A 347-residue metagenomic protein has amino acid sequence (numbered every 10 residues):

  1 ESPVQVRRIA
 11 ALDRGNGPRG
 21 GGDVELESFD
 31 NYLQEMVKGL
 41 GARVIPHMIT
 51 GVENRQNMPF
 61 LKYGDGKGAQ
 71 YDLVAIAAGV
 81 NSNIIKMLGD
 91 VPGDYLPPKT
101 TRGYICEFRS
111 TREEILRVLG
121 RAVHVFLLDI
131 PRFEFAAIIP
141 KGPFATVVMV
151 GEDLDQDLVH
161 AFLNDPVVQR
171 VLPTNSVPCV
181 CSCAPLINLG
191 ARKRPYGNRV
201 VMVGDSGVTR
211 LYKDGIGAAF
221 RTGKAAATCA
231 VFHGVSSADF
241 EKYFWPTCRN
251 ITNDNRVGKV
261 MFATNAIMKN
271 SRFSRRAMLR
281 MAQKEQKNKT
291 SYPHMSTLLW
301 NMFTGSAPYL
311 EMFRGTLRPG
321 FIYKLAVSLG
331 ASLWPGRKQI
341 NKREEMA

Functional and structural regions predicted by a protein language model:
E1-Y32: A conserved beta-strand/loop capping segment in the N-terminal third of enzymes that catalyze redox or closely related
S28, Y32, G79, A218-A225: Short amphipathic alpha-helical face segments that pack within enzyme cores and frequently flank/anchor catalytic
N31, E35-G39, K242: Replace "anionic and nucleotidyl ligands
M36-P173, T209: Predominantly flavin-linked oxidoreductase catalytic cores and closely associated redox partners
G51, G68, D153-A230, V235-A238: FAD/FMN-dependent oxidoreductases across multiple families
D129-F133, I139-A161, V167-G190, G197-N198 (+1 more regions): Mobile, glycine/GP-rich and aromatic-enriched active-site lid/loop segments adjacent to catalytic centers
V231-A347: C-terminal helical "tail/cap" subdomain of flavin- and related membrane-associated enzymes
